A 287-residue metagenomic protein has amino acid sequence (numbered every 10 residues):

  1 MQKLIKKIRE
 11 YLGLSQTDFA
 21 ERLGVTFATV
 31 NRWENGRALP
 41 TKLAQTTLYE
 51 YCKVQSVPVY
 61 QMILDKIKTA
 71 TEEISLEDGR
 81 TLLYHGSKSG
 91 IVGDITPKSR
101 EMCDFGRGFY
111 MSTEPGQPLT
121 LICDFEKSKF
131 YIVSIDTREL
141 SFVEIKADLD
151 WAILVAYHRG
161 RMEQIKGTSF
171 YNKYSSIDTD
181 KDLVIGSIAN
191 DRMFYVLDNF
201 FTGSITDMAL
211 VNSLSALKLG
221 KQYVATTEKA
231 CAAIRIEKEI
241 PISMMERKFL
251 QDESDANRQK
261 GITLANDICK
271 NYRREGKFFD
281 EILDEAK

Functional and structural regions predicted by a protein language model:
M1-Y11: A short, Lys/Arg-rich alpha-helix, primarily the initiator
E10, G24, T41-Q61: DNA major-groove recognition helix of helix-turn-helix/homeodomain DNA-binding modules
G13-N31: Short alpha-helical DNA-recognition segment
P58-D104, C123, G276-K287: ADP-ribose/NAD+-binding catalytic cleft of ART/PARP-like enzymes
K66-K68, E73, R80, P97-R107 (+1 more regions): ADP-ribosyltransferase catalytic core
I135-K287: Active-site and NAD+-binding cores of ADP-ribose-processing enzymes
